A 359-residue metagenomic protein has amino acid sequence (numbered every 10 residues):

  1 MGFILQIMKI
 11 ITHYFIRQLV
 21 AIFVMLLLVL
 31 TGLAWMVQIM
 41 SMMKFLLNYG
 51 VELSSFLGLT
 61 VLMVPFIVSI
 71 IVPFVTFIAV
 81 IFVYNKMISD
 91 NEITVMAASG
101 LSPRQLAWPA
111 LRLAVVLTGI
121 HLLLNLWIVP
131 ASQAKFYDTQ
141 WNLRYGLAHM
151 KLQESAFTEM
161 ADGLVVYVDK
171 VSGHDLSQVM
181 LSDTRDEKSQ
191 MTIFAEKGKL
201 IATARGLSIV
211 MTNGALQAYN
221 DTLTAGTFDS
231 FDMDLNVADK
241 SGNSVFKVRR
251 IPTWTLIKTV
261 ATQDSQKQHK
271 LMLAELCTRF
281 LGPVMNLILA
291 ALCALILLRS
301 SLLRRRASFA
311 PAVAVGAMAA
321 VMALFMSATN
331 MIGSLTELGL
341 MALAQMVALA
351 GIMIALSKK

Functional and structural regions predicted by a protein language model:
M1-E159, A238-K359: Transmembrane alpha-helices
S54, G58, R112-T222: Non-transmembrane, extracytosolic/lumenal segments of membrane-associated proteins
A202, L235-D239: Non-catalytic surface loops within mature trypsin-like serine protease
S208, D232-L235: Transport-system extracytoplasmic interface segments
T227-F231: Extracytoplasmic segments of membrane-associated envelope/inner-membrane machinery
